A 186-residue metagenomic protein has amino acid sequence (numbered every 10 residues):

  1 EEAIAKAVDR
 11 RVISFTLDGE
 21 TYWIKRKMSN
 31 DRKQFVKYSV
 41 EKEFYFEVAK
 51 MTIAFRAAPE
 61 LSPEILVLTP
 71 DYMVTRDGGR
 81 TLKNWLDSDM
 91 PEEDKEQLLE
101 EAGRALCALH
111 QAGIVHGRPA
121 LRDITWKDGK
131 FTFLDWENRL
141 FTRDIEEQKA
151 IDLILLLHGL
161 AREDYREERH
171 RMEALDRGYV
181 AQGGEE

Functional and structural regions predicted by a protein language model:
E1-I4, G19, E101, A181-E186: Regulatory N- and C-terminal appendages and interdomain linkers associated with kinase/kinase-like NTP transferase
E2-Y45: ATP-binding glycine-rich loop module of kinase domains
S14-F15, V74-D77, W126: Conserved hydrophobic "DFG−1" position in protein kinase catalytic cores
M28, E43-F44, S62-L99: Conserved structural core of kinase catalytic domains
T52-L61, K83-R122, K127, F131 (+2 more regions): Conserved kinase catalytic-core helix
T132, W136-E186: C-lobe/activation-segment region of protein kinase-like
